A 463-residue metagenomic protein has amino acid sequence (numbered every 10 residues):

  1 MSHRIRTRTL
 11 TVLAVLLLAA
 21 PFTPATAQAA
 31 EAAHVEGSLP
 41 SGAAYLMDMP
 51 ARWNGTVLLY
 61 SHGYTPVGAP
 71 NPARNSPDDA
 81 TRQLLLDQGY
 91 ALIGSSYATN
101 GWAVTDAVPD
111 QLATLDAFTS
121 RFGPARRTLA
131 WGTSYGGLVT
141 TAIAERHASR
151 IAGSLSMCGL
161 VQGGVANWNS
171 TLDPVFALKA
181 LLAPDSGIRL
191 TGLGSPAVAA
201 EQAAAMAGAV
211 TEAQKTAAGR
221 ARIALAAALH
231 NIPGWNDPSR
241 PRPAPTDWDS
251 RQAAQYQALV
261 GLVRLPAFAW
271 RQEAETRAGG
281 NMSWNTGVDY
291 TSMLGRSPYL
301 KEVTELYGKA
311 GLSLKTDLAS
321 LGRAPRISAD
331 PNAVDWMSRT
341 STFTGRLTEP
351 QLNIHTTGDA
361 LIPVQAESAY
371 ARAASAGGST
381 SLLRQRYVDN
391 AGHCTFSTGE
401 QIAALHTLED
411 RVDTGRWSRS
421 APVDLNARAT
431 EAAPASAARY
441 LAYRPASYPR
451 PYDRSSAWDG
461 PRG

Functional and structural regions predicted by a protein language model:
M1-A29: Secretory targeting and sorting signals
A30-G463: C-terminal His-loop and adjacent cap/lid subdomain of alpha/beta-hydrolase
